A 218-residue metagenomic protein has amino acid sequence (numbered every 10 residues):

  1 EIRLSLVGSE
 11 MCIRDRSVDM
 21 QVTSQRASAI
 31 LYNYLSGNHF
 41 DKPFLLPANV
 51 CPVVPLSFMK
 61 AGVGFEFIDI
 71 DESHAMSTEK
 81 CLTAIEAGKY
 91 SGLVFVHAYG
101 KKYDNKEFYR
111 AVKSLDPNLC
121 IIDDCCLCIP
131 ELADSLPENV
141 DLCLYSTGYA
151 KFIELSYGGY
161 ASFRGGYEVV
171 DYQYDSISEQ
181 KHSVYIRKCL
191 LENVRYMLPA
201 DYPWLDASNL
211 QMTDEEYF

Functional and structural regions predicted by a protein language model:
E1-I13: Single conserved hydrophobic/aromatic residue that forms the stacking wall/gate of nucleotide- or nucleobase-binding
V7-G8, A61, N139: Short, structured coil segments at secondary-structure junctions
E10, K42, S91, D141 (+1 more regions): Conserved acidic residues
R14, Q21, S36-D116, C120-I122 (+1 more regions): PLP-dependent aminotransferase-like
Q21-A29: Conserved SAM-binding loop and adjacent beta-strand
T83, K106, R110-K113, L132-P137 (+3 more regions): Conserved PLP-enzyme active-site core in the AAT-like
D123-A161: Conserved active-site segment immediately N-terminal to the catalytic lysine that forms the internal aldimine
F152-F218: Conserved core segment of the aminotransferase class I/II
